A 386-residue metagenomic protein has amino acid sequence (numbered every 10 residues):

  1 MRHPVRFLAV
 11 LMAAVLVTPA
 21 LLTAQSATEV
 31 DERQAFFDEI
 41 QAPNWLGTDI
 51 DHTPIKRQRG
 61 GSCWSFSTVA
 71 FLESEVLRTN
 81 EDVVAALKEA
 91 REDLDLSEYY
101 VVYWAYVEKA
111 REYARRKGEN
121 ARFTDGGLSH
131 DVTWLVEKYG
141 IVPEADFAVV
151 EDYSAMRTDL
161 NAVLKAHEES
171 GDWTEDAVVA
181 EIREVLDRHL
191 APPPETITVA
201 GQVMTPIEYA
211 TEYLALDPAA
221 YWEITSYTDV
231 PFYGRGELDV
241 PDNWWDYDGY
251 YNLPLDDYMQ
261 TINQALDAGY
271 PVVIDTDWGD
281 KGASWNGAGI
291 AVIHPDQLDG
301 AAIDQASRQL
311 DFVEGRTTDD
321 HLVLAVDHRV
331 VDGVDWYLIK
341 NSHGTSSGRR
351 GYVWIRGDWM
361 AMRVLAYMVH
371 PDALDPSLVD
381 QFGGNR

Functional and structural regions predicted by a protein language model:
M1-A9: Bacterial N-terminal signal peptides that target proteins for export
A9-A20: Bacterial N-terminal signal peptides
S26-D49: N-terminal regions that are enriched for targeting/export leaders and immediately downstream pro/stem segments
D31, A180-R386: Active-site signature of cysteine proteases
D49-G61, K117-T124, G171, W245-N252 (+2 more regions): Second-shell loop/turn segments in exported
S62-S65, S97-Y103, V132-L135, P143-A145 (+3 more regions): Structural recognition of the beta-strand scaffold that forms the well-ordered cores of secreted hydrolase catalytic
W64-N80: Alpha-helical support elements that line or immediately flank enzyme active sites and cofactor-binding pockets
R91-A200: Papain-like cysteine protease catalytic cores
